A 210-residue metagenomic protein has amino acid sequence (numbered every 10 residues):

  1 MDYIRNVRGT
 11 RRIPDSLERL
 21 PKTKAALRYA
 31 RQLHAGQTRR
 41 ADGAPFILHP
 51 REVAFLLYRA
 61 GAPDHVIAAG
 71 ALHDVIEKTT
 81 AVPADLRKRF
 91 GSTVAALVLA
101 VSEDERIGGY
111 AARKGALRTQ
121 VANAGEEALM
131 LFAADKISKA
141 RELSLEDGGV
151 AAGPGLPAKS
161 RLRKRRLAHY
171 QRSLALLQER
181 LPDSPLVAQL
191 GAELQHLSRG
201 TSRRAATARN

Functional and structural regions predicted by a protein language model:
M1-N210: Active-site helical microenvironments for divalent-metal-assisted chemistry
